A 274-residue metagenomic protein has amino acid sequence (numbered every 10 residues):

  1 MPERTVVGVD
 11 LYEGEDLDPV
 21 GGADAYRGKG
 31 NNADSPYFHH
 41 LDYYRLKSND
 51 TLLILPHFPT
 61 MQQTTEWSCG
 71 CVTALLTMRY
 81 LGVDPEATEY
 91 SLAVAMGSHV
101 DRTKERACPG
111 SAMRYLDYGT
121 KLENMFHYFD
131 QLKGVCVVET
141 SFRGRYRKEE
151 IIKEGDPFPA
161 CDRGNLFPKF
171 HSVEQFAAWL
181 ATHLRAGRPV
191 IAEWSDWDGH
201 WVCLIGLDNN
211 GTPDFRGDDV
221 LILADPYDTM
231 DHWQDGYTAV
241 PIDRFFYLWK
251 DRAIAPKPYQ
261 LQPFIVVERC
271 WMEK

Functional and structural regions predicted by a protein language model:
M1-R145, R216-D218, E268-E273: Active-site-adjacent structural segments surrounding the nucleophilic cysteine of cysteine proteases and isopeptidases
E3-D24, A33, F38-D42, R185 (+1 more regions): Noncatalytic regulatory segments and standalone regulatory/sensor domains
T64-W67, L76, S98-D101, G144-R147 (+3 more regions): Solvent-exposed loop/turn segments at secondary-structure junctions within structured extracellular/periplasmic domains
A95, Y128, L132, W179 (+2 more regions): Residues that form generic nucleotide/phosphate-binding pockets
V135-K169: A structural motif
G155-A224: Active-site-adjacent substructure of cysteine-protease-like catalytic cores
